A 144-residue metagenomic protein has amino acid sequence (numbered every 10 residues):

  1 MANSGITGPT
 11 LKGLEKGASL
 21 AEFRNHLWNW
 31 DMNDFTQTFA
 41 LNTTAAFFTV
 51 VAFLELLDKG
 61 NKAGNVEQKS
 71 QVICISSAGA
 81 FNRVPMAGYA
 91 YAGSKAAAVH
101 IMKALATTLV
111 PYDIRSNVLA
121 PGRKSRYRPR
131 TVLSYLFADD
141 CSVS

Functional and structural regions predicted by a protein language model:
M1, I73, S116-L119: Hydrophobic structural elements of the Rossmann-like NAD(P)H-binding subdomain that define the short-chain
M1-G8, S144: Short intrinsically disordered, low-complexity coil segments enriched in acidic
G5-F39, V51, E55-P111, R123-S125: Catalytic loop of short-chain dehydrogenase/reductase
L14-A18, A120-S144: A glycine/serine/threonine-rich, flexible loop-to-helix segment that serves as the NAD(P) cofactor-binding "lid"
A46, P85-A87, F137: Structured catalytic cores of enzymes that bind and process phosphorylated ligands/cofactors
V110-R115, Y135-F137: Short, highly charged low-complexity linear segments
